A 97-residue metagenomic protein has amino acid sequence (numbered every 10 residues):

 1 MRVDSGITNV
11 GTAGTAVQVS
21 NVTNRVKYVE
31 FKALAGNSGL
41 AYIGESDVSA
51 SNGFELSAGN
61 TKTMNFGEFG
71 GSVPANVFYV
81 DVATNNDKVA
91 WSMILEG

Functional and structural regions predicted by a protein language model:
R2-N24, N37: Surface-exposed ligand/attachment interfaces on beta-rich extracellular proteins
V10, A75-V77, A90-E96: Positively charged, low-complexity terminal tracts and the immediately adjacent first secondary-structure elements
N24-V26, A33-G39, N86: Short proline/glycine-enriched turn/loop motifs at strand-loop junctions of beta-rich domains
K27-V29, E68-K88: Noncatalytic modules at the cell exterior or secretory-pathway interfaces, chiefly beta-strand-rich lectin/adhesion
A35-F54: Short, surface-exposed beta-strand/strand-loop-strand elements in extracellular ectodomains
L40-I43, T84-E96: Edge beta-strands of jelly-roll/beta-sandwich modules across compartments, strongly enriched in secreted/luminal
S49-G71: Intrinsically disordered, low-complexity Pro/Gly/Ser/Thr-rich segments with frequent PxxP/GP/PP motifs and embedded
